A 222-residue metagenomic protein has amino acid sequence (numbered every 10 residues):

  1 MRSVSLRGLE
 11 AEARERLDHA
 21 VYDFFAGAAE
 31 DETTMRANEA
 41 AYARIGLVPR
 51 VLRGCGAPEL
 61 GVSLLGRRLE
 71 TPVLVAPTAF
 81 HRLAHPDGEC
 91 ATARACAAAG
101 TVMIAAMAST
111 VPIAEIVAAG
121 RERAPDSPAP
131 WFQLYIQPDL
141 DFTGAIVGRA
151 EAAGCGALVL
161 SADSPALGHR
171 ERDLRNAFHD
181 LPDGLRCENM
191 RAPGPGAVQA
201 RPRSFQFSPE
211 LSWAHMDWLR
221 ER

Functional and structural regions predicted by a protein language model:
M1-L69, R170, A177-L211: An N-cap/entry alpha-helix motif that binds or orients negatively charged groups
E30-T33, L83-G88: A structural motif shared across PLP-dependent enzymes of the aminotransferase-like
T71-V73, T92-T101: A short, Lys/Arg-enriched amphipathic alpha-helix followed by its capping loop at the start of a domain
V73-A76, T101-A105, P130-L134, L158: Hydrophobic faces of well-ordered beta-strands that scaffold small-molecule active sites in alpha/beta enzyme cores
A79-H81, A106-P112: Short glycine-enriched loops at secondary-structure junctions
F80, A93-R94, A119, R123-S127 (+1 more regions): Alpha/beta enzyme core
S109-V111, L134-P138, S164: Short, acidic/turn-prone active-site loops that include or flank metal/cofactor- and phosphate-binding residues
I113-A119: Distinct, well-ordered alpha-helical segments
